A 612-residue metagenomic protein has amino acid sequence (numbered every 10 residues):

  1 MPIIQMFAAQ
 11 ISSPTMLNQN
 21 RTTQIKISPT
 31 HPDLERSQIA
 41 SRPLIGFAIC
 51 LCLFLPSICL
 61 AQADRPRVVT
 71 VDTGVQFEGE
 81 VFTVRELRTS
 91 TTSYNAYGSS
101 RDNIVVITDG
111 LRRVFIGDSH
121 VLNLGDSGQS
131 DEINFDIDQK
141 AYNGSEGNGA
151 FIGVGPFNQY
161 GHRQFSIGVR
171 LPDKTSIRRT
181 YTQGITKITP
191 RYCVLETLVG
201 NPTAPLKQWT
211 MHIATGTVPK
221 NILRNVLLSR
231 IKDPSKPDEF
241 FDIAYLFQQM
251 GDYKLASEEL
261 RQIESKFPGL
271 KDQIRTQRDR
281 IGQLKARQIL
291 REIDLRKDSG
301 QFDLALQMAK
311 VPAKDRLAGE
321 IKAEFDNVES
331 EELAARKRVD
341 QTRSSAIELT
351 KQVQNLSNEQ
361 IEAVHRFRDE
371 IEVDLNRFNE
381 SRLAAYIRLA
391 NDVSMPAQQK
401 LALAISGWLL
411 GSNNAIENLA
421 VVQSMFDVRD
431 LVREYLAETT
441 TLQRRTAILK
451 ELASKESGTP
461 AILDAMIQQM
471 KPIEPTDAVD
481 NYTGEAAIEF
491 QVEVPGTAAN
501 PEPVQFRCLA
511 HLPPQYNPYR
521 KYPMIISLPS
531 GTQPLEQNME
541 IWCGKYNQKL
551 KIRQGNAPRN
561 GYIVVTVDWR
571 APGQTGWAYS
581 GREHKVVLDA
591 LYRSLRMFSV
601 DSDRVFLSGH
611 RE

Functional and structural regions predicted by a protein language model:
I45-S57: Bacterial N-terminal signal peptides
A61-S381: Compositionally biased alpha-helical segments
D340-Y522: A domain-start/cap signature at the N-terminus of enzymes
R520-G531: Short beta-strand element of the alpha/beta-hydrolase
T532-P534, V564: Serine-hydrolase catalytic-loop signature spanning alpha/beta hydrolases and amidase-signature enzymes
M539-V564: Short amphipathic alpha-helix adjacent to the substrate-entry channel of hydrolases
W577-S602: Alpha/beta-hydrolase active-site loop
V600-R611: Alpha/beta-hydrolase fold nucleophile elbow
